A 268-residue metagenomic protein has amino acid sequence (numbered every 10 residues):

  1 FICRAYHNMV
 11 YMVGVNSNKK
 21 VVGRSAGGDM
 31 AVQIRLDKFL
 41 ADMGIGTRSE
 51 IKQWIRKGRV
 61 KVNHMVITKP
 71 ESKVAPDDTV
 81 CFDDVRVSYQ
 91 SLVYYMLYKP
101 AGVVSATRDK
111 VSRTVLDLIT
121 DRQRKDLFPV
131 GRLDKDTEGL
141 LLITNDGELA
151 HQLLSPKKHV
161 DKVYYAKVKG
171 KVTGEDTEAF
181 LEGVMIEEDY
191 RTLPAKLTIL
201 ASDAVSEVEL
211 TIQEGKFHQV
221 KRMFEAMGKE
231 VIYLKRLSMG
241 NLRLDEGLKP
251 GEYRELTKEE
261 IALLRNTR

Functional and structural regions predicted by a protein language model:
Y6-Y11, N16-N18, D29: Intrinsic-disorder-associated, low-complexity terminal segments enriched in Asp/Asn/His/Tyr and depleted of Lys/Arg
G23-G27: Short, low-complexity intrinsically disordered segments enriched in small and basic residues
G28-R268: Basic, flexible Lys/Arg- and Gly-enriched helix-loop patches that mediate nucleic-acid binding at interfaces with rRNA
